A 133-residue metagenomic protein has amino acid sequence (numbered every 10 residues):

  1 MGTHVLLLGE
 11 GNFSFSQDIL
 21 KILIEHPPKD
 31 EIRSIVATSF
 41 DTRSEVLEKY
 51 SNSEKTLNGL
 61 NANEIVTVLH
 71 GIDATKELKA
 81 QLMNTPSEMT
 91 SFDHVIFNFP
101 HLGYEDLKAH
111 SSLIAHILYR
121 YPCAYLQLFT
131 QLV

Functional and structural regions predicted by a protein language model:
M1-I24, P28-D30, S34-F40: Conserved class I S-adenosyl-L-methionine
G2, S87, S91-D93: Local beta-strand N-terminus motif with an aromatic residue
L7-G11, H70, S87, H110-I117: Short amphipathic alpha-helical molecular recognition features
F13-Q17, R43-L47, K76-K79, G103-D106: Eukaryotic short linear interaction motifs
D18-I22, E48-N52, Q81-N84, L107-S111: Short coil/turn segments at secondary-structure boundaries
E45-M89: S-adenosyl-L-methionine
F92-Y125: Mobile active-site "lid"/loop adjacent to the S-adenosyl-L-methionine
L128-L132: Conserved helix-to-beta-strand junction in the class I
